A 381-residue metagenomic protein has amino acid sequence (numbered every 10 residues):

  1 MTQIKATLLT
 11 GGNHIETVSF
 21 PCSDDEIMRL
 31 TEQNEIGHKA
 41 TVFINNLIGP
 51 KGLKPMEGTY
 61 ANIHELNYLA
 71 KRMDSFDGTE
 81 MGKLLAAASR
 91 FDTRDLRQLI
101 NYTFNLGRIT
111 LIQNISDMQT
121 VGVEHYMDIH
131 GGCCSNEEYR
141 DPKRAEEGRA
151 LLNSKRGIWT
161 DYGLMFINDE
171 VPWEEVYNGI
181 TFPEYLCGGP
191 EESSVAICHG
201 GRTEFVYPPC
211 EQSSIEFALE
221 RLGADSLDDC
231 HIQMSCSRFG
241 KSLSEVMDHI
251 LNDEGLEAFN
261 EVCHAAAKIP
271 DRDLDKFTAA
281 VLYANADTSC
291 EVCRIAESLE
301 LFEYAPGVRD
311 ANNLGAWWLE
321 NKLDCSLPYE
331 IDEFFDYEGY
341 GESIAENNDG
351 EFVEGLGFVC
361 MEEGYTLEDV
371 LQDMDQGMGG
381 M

Functional and structural regions predicted by a protein language model:
M1-E26, Y185-Q212, Q376-M381: Short, extreme N-terminal segment that most often corresponds to the first beta-strand
T2, L9-I15, G157, G163 (+4 more regions): Short, glycine-biased loop/turn motifs at secondary-structure junctions and in low-complexity Ser/Thr/Pro-rich termini
I27-T31: Short amphipathic alpha-helix with an adjacent loop that forms part of the alpha/beta core around
E32-D141, E146-R149, G163-E192, T203-Y329 (+3 more regions): Mixed-charge (acidic/basic) macromolecular-recognition segments
K143, D336, L371-M381: Non-Sec secretion/translocation targeting segments of pathogen effectors
W159, E338-T366, V370: Short, surface-exposed polybasic-aromatic patches that bind anionic ligands, especially phosphate groups
